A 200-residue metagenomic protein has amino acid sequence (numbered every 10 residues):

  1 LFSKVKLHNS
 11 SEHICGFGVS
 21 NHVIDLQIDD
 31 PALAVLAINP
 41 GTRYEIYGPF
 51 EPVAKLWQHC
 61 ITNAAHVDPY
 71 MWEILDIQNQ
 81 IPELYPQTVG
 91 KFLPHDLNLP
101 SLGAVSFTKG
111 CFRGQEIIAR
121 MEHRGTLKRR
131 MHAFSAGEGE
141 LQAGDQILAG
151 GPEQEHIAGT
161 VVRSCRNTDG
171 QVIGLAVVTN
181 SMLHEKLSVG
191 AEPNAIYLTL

Functional and structural regions predicted by a protein language model:
L1-L200: Basic, glycine/lysine-rich polyanion-binding surfaces/domains
